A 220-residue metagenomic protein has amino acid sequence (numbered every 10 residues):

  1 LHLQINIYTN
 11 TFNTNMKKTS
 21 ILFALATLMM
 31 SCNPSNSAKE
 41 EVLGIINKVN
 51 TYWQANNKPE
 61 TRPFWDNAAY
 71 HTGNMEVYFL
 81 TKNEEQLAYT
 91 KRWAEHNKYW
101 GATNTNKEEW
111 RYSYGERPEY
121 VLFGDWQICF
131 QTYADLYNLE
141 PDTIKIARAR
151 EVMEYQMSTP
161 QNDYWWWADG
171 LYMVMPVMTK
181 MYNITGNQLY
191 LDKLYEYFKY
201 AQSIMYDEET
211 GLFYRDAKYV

Functional and structural regions predicted by a protein language model:
L1-E40: Bacterial Sec-dependent N-terminal signal peptides
S35-V220: Glycan-recognition and catalytic cores of secretory/periplasmic carbohydrate-active enzymes
